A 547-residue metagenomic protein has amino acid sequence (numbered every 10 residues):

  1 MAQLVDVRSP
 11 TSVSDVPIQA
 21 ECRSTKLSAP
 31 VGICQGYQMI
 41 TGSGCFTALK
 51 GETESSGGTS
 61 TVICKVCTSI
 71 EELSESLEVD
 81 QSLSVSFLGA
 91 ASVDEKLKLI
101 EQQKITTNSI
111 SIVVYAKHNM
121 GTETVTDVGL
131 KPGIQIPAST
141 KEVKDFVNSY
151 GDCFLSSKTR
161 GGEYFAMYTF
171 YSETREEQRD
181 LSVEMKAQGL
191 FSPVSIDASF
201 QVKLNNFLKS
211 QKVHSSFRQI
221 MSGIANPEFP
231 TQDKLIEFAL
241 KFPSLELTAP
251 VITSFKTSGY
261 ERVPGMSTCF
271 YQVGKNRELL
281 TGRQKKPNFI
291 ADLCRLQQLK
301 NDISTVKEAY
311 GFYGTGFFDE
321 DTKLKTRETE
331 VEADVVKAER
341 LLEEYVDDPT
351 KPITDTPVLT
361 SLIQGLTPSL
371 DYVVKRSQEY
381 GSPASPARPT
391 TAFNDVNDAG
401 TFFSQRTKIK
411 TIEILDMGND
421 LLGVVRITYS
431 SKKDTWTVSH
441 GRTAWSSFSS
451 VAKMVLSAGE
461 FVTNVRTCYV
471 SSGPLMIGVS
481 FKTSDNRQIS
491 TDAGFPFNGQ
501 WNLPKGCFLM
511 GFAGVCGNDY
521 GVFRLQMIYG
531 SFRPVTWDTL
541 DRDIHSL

Functional and structural regions predicted by a protein language model:
A2-T329, V336: Membrane-permeabilization and membrane-interfacing ectodomains
V5, S14, D347, T354 (+2 more regions): Intrinsic-disorder/low-complexity regions
P10, P17, P30, P137 (+12 more regions): Proline-rich intrinsically disordered, low-complexity coils
C34, Q38, G44-F46, T53 (+25 more regions): Compositionally biased, intrinsically disordered low-complexity regions
Q38, T47, G151, T169-S172 (+14 more regions): Compositionally biased, intrinsically disordered low-complexity regions enriched in proline and serine
D292, L296-N394, F523, I528-L547: Long, compositionally biased eukaryotic scaffolding/regulatory segments
Q378-L547: Lectin-type carbohydrate-recognition ectodomains
